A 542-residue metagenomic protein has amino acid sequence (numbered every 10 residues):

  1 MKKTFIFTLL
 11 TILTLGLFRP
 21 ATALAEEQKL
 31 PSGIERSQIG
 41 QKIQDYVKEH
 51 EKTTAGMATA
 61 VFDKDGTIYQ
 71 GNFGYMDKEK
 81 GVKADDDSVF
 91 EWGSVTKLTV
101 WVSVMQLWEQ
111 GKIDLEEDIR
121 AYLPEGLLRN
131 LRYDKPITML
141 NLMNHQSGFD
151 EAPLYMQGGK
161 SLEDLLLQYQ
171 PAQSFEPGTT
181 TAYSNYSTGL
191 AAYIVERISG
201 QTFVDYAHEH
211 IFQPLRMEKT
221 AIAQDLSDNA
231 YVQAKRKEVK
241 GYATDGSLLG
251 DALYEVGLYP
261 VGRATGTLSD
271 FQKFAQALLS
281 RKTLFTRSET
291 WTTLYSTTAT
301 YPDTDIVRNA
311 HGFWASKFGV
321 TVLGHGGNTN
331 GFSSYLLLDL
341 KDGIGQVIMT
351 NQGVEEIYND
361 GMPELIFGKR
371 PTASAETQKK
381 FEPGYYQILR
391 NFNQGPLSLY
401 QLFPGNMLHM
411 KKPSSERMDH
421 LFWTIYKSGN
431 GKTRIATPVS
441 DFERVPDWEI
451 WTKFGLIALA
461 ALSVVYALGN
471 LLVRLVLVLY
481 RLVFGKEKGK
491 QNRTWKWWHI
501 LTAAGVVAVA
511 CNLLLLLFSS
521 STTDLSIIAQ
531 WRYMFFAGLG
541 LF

Functional and structural regions predicted by a protein language model:
M1-T4: Positively charged n-region of N-terminal signal peptides that target proteins for export
T8-G16: Bacterial N-terminal signal peptides
F18-E27: Sec-dependent signal peptide cleavage junction
E26-N72, Q201, H208, A252-K490 (+1 more regions): Catalytic loop of the DD-peptidase/beta-lactamase superfamily, centered on the K-T-G motif and neighboring
P31-W92, K112-D114, L127, K160-A172: Short, conserved catalytic-motif segment at the N-terminal edge
E51-A58, K80-N141, Q173-Y186, Y259-G262: Short active-site loop at a secondary-structure junction that contains or immediately precedes the catalytic residue(s)
D77, L131-L340: Short, surface-exposed loop or secondary-structure junction motifs that flank catalytic or metal-binding residues
K453, L479-F542: Alpha-helical transmembrane segments forming the membrane-embedded cores of inner-membrane proteins across
